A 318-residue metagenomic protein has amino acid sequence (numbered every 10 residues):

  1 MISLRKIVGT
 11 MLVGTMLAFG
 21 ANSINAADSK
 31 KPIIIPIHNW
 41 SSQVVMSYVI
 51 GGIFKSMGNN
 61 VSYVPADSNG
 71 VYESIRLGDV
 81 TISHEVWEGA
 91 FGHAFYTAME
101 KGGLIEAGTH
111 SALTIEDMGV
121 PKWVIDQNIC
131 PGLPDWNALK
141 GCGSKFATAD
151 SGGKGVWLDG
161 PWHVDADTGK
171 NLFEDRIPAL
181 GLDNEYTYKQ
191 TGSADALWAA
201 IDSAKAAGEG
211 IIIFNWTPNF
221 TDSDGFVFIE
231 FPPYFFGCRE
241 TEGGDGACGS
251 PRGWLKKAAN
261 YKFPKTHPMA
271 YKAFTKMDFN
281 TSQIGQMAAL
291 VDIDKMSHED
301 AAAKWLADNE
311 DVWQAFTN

Functional and structural regions predicted by a protein language model:
T10-G20: Bacterial N-terminal signal peptides
D28-S42, N59-V64, K154-L158, F274: Short, well-ordered beta-strand elements
K31-I33, S42, A166-N184, T191-A206 (+2 more regions): An extracytoplasmic/periplasmic, membrane-proximal ligand-sensing/linker region
S41-N60, D175-I177: Short, polar/charged alpha-helical segment
S47, V64-G103, A196, A200 (+1 more regions): Pocket-flanking alpha-helical
D79-E85, L158-E240: Ligand-binding pocket segment of bilobal, Venus flytrap-like solute-binding proteins
G103-H163: A conserved helix-loop-strand patch within extracytoplasmic ligand-binding domains of the periplasmic binding
E116-Q127, R252-T266, A289-L290: A bilobed periplasmic-binding-protein/Venus flytrap-type ligand-binding module shared by bacterial periplasmic
